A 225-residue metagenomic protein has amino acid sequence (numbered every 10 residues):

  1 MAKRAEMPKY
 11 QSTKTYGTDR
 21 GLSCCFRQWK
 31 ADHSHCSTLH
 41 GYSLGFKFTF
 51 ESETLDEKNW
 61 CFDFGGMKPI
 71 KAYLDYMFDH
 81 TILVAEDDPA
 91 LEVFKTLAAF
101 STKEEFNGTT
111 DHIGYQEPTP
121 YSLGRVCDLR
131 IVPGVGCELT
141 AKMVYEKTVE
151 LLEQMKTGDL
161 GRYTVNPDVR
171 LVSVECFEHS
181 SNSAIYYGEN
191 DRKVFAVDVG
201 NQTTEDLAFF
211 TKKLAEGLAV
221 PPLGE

Functional and structural regions predicted by a protein language model:
A2-E225: Charge-rich, low-complexity N-terminal segments
